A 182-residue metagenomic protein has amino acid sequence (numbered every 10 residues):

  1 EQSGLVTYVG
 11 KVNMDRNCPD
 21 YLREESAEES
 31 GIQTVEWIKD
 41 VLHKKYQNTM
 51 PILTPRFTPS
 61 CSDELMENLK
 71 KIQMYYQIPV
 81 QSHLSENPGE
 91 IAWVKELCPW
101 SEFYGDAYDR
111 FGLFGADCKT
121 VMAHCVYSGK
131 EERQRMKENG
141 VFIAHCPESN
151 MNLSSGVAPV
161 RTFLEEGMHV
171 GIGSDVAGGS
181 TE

Functional and structural regions predicted by a protein language model:
Q2-V126: Metal-coordinating catalytic core of metallo-dependent amide/deamination hydrolases
F114-E182: Active-site-adjacent C-terminal substructures of enzyme catalytic domains
